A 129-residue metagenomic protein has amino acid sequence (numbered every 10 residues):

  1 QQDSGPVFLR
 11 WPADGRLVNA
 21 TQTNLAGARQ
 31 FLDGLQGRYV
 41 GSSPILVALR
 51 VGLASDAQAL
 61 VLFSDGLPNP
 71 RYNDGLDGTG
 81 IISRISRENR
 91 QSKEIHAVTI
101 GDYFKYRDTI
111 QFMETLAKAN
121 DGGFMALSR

Functional and structural regions predicted by a protein language model:
Q1-G15, L53-S64, V98-T99: Von Willebrand factor
Q2, S43-P44: Short beta->alpha linker loops
V7-V40, K93, D121, A126-R129: Mobile, glycine- and charge-enriched loop segments and immediately flanking short secondary-structure elements within
L25-L32, I45-L53, G78-S83, I110-A117: Extracytoplasmic/secreted envelope proteins and their assembly/folding machinery, especially bacterial periplasmic
D33-G37, A57, S64-N73: Acidic/glycine-enriched edge-of-secondary-structure segments
G37, A54, R87-Q91: Secondary-structure boundary motif
Y39-S42, Y106: Short, solvent-exposed secondary-structure boundary motifs
G66-A119, M125-L127: VWA/integrin I-like adhesion module and closely mimicked acidic/polar interface patches used
